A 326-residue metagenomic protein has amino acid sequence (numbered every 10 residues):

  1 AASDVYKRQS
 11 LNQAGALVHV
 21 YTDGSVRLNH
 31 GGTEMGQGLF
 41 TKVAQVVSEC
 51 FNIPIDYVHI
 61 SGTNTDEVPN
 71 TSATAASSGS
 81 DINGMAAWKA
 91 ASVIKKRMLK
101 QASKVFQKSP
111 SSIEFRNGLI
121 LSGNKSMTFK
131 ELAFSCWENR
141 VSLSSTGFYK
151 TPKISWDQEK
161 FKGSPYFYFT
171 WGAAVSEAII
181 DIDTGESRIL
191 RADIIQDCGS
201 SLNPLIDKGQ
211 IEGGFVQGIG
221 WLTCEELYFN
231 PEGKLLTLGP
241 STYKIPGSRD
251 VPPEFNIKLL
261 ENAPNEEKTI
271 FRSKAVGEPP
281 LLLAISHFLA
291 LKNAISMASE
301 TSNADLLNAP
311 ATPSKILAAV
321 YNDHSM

Functional and structural regions predicted by a protein language model:
A1-Q9: Conserved small/polar residues in nucleotide/adenosyl-binding loops
D4, Q45-M326: C-terminal catalytic domains of large/alpha subunits in multi-subunit enzymes
Q9-A14, V20, W171, V251: Short, flexible loop/turn motifs enriched in small residues
T22-N29, K268-K274: Glycine/charged-rich beta-loop-alpha catalytic/anionic-binding loops adjacent to active sites
S25-G31, L190, L205: Structural motif
K42: Flexible, small-/acidic-enriched active-site or ligand-binding loops
